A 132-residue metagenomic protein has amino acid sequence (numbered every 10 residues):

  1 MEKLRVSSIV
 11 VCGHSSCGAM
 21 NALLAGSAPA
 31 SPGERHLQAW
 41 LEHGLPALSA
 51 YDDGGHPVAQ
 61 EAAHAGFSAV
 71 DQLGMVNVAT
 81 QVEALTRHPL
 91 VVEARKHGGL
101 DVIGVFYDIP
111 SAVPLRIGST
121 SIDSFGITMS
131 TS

Functional and structural regions predicted by a protein language model:
M1-S7, S16-S132: Divalent-metal-activated hydrolytic enzyme cores
V11: Conserved functional hotspot residues or short segments at active or partner-binding sites across diverse domains
